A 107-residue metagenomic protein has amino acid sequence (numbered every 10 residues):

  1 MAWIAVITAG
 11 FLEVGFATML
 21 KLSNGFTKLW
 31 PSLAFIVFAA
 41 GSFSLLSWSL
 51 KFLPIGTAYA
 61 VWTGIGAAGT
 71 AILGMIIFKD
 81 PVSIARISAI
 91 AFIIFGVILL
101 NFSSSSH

Functional and structural regions predicted by a protein language model:
M1-H107: Polytopic alpha-helical membrane proteins, predominantly small-molecule transporters/carriers
